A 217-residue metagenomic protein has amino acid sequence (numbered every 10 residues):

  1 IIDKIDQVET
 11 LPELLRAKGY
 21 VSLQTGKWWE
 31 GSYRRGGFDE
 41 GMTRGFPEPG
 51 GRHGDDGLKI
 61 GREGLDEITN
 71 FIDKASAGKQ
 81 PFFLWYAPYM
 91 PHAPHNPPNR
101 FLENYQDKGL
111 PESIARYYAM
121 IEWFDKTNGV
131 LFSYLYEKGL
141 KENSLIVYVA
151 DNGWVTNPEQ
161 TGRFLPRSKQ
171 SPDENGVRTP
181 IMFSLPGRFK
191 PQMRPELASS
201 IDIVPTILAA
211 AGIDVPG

Functional and structural regions predicted by a protein language model:
I1-G217: Formylglycine-dependent sulfatase
